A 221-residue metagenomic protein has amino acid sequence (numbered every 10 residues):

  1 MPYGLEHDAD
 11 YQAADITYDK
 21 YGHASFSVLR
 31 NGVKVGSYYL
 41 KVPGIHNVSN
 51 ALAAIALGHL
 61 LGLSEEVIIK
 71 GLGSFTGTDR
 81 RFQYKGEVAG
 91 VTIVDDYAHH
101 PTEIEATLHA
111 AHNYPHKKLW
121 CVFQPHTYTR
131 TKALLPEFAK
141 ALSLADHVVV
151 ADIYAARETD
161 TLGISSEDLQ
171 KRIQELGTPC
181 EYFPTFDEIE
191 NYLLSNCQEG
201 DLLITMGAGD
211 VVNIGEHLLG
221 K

Functional and structural regions predicted by a protein language model:
M1-V35, D79-R81: Extended acidic/charged loop-beta regions that coordinate divalent cations and stabilize anionic phosphate/carboxylate
P2, C121-F123, V150, T205: Structural beta-sheet core signal
G4, G86, P184-D187: Short loop/edge segments at beta-strand edges and connector loops that shape dinucleotide/nucleotide cofactor-binding
Q12, T131-K132, T159-D160, Y192 (+1 more regions): Short glycine-/acidic-enriched loop or helix-start segments at secondary-structure transitions that form or flank
G22, A139-E199: C-terminal helical cap/extension that packs against the catalytic core of soluble nucleotide-cofactor enzymes
F26, R30-H147: Nucleotide phosphate-binding/pyrophosphate-handling subdomain across enzymes that bind or process nucleotide phosphates
H99, P125-Y128, I153-A156, A208-V211: Short glycine-rich anion-binding loops that position phosphate/pyrophosphate groups of nucleotides and phosphorylated
E188-L219: A glycine-rich beta-strand to alpha-helix segment that forms a phosphate/ribose-binding loop at ligand/cofactor sites
